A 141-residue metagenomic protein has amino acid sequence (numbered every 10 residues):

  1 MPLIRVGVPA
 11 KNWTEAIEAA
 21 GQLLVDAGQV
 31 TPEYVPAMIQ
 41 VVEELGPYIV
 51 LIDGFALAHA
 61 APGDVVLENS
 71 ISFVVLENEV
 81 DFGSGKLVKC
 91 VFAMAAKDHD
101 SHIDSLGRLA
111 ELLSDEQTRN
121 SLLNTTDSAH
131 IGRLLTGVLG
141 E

Functional and structural regions predicted by a protein language model:
M1-E141: Cytosolic covalent-transfer regions centered on His/Cys nucleophiles that carry phosphoryl or persulfide groups
